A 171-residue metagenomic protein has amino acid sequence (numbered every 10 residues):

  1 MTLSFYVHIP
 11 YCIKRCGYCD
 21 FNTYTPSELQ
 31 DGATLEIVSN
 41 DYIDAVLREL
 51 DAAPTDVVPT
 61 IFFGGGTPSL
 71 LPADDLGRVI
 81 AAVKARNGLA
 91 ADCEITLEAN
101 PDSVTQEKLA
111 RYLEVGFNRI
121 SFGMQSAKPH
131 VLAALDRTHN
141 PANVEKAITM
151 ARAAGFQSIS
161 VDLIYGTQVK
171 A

Functional and structural regions predicted by a protein language model:
M1-Y6, T55-V57: N-terminal [4Fe-4S]-dependent radical SAM core
Y6, Y18-D20, E98: Intrinsically disordered, low-complexity peptide-like regions
V7-I9, M124: Alpha/beta-hydrolase
P10-T23: Local cysteine-cluster metal-coordination motifs and their immediate loop/turn environment, predominantly Fe-S cluster
T23-A171: Conserved non-cysteine loop/helix-boundary elements of the Radical SAM core domain that shape
